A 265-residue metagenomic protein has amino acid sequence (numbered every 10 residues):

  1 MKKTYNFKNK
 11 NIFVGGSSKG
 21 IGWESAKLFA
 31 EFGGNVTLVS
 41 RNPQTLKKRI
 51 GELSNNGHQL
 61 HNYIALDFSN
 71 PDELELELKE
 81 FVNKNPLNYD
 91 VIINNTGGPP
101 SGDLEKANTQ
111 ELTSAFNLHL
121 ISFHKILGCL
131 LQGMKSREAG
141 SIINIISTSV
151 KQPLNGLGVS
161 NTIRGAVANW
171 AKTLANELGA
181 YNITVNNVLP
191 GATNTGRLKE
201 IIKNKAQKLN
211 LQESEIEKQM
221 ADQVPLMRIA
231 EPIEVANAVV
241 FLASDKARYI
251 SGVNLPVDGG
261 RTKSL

Functional and structural regions predicted by a protein language model:
K2-K3, Q152, V240, S251-L265: Short C-terminal tail/terminal secondary-structure segment of NAD(P)H-dependent dehydrogenase/reductase domains
N11, S18-G20: Conserved glycine-rich cofactor-binding loop
F32-R49: Conserved glycine-rich Rossmann-like NAD(P)H-binding loop of the short-chain dehydrogenase/reductase
K79, L118-A139, A175-N176, A180 (+1 more regions): Amphipathic alpha-helical dimer-interface segment in Rossmann-like NAD(P)H-dependent oxidoreductases
N95-P100, G260: Conserved NAD(P)H cofactor-binding loop of Rossmann-fold oxidoreductase domains
G98, E105-L127, A139, I143 (+2 more regions): Catalytic Tyr-X3-Lys loop
I143-V167, A171-A180, A192-T193: Catalytic loop of short-chain dehydrogenase/reductase
G179, T184, I250-G252: Short, small/polar-rich loop/turn modules that mediate ligand/substrate recognition or access, typified
